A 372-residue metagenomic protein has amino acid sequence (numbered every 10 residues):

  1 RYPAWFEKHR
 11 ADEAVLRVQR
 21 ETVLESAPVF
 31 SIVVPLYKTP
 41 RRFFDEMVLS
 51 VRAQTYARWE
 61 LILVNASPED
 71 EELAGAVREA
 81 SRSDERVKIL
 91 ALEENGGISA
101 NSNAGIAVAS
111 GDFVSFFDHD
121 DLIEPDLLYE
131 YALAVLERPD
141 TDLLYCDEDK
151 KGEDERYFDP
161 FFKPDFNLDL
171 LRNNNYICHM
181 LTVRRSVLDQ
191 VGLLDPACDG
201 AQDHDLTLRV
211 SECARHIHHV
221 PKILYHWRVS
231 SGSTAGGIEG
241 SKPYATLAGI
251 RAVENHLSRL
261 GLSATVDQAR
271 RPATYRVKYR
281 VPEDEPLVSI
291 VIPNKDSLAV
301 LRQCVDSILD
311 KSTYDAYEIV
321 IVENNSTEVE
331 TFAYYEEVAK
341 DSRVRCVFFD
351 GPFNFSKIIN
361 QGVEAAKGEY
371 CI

Functional and structural regions predicted by a protein language model:
R1-S50, E254-D310, T327: N-proximal low-complexity "stem/linker" segments adjacent to membrane-targeting elements
V48-R58, A80, E137, D306-A316: Short, acidic, metal-binding catalytic loop of nucleotide-sugar glycosyltransferases
A57, N65-G75, E94, E323-Y334 (+1 more regions): A conserved acidic beta->alpha catalytic loop
L92-A109, F349-A366: Glycine-rich, basic loop-to-helix element that forms the pyrophosphate-binding segment of sugar-nucleotide handling
S99, A107, K151, Y157-S186 (+3 more regions): A recurrent flexible, glycine/aromatic-enriched loop bordering the glycosyltransferase active site that acts as
V114, C371: Short aromatic/hydrophobic "clamp" motif used to bind/position activated sugar donors
L122, D126-F158, S186, R228-S230: Conserved donor NDP-sugar-binding/catalytic core segment of glycosyltransferases
P196-C198, L208-W227, G232-T234, R251-R270: Catalytic donor-sugar/metal-binding loop of nucleotide-sugar-dependent glycosyltransferases
